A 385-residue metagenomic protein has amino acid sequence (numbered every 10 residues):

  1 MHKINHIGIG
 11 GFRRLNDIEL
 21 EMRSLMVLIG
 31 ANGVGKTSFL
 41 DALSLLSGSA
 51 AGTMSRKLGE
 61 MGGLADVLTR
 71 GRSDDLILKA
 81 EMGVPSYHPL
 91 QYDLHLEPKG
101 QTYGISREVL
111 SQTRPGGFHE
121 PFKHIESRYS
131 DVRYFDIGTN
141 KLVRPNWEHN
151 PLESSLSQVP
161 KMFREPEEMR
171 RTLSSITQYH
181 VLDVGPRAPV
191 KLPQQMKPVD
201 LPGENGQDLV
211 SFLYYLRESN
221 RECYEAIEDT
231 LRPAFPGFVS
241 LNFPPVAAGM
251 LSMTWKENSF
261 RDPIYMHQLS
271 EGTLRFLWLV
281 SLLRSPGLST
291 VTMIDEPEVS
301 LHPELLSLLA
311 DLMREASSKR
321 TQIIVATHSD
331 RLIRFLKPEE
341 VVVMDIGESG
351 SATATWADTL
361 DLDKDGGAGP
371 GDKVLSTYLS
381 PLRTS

Functional and structural regions predicted by a protein language model:
M1-N16: N-terminal pre-Walker A segment at the start of P-loop NTPase domains
D17-R23, R284-G287: Phosphate-binding P-loop
S24-M61, N205, F276-L282, S329: Phosphate-binding glycine-rich loops of NTP-binding sites
D41-S106, L110: Conserved P-loop NTP-binding catalytic core
R70-S73, L282-G287, E315-K319, R334-L336: Conserved catalytic network of the ASCE P-loop NTPase/AAA+ motor domain
S86-D229, P233: Electropositive, glycine-dotted interaction segments that contact anionic polymers or phosphate-rich ligands
E222-E225, D229-R284, V291-S307, D363-D365: Conserved ABC ATPase signature
L308-S385: C-terminal lobe/lid and adjacent interdomain/linker elements of RecA-like ASCE P-loop ATPase modules
